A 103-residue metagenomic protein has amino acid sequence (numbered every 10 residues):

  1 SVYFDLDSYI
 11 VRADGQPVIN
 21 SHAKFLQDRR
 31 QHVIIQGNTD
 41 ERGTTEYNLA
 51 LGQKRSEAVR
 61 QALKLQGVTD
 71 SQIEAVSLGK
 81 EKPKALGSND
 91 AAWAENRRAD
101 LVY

Functional and structural regions predicted by a protein language model:
S1-V2, T45: Intrinsically disordered, low-complexity segments enriched in small/polar residues
V2, S8, D90-A94: Short alpha-helical interface patches
Y3-G37, R60-L65, T69-D70, L101-Y103: Periplasmic peptidoglycan-binding/anchoring modules of Gram-negative envelope and division proteins
N38-V102: Periplasmic OmpA-like peptidoglycan-binding domain that tethers envelope proteins to the cell wall
